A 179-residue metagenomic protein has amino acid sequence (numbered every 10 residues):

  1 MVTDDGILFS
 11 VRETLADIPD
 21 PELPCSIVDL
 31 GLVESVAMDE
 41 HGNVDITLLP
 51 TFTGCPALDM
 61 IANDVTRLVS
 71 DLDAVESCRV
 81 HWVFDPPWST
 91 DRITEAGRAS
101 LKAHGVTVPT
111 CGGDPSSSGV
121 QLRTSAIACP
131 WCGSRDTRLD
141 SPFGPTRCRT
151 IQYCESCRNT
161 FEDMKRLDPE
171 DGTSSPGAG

Functional and structural regions predicted by a protein language model:
M1-A16: N-terminal presequence-like segments and adjacent domain-start helices
V11, T51-E76: Short, non-transmembrane amphipathic alpha-helical segments
E22-L49: Short edge beta-strands and adjacent turn/loop segments
T53, I127, Q152: Cys/His-enriched microdomains
C129-C132, C154-C157: Short cysteine-rich clusters marking metal-coordination/redox-active sites
S134-R138, E162: Short functional micro-motifs and their immediate structural scaffolds
S141-I151: Short linker/helix segments within small regulatory modules
S156-T173: Short metal-binding segments enriched for Cys and/or His
